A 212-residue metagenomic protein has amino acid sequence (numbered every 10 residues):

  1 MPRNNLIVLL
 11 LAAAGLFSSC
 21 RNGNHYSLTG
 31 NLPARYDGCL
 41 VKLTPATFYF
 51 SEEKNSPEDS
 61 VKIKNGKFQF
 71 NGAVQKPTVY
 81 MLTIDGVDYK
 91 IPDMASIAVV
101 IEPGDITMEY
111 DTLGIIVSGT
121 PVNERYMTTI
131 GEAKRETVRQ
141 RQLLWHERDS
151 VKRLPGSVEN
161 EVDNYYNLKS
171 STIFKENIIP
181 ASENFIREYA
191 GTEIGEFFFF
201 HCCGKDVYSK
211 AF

Functional and structural regions predicted by a protein language model:
M1-N31: Bacterial Sec-dependent N-terminal signal peptides
A14, C203-D206: Residue-level detector of secondary-structure transition/capping positions
C20-I173: A non-transmembrane, solvent-exposed segment enriched in polar/low-complexity residues
Y165-Y166, S170-E176, P180-E188, I194: Structured, charged N-terminal subsegments at the starts of enzyme catalytic cores and at intra-chain domain/subunit
A190-G204: Amphipathic alpha-helical repeat scaffolds of TPR domains
S209-F212: Alpha-helical repeat scaffolds
